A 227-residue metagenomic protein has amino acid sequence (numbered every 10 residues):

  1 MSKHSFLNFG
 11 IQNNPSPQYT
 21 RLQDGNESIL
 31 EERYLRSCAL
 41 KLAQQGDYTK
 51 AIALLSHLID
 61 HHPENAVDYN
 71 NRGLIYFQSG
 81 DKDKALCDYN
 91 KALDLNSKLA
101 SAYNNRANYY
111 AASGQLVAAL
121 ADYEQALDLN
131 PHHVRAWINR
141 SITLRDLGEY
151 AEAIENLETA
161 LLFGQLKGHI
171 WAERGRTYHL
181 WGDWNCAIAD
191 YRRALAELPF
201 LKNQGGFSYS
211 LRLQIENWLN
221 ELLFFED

Functional and structural regions predicted by a protein language model:
S2-P17, I188-D227: Terminal, low-structured helical/coil segments at or just beyond the last alpha-helical repeat
P17-Y34: TPR-adjacent "capping" and linker segments in tetratricopeptide-repeat scaffold/adaptor proteins
R36-Q44, V67-Q78, C87, S101-A112 (+2 more regions): Conserved alpha-helical positions within TPR/SEL1-like repeat arrays
H57-D60, K91-D94, E124-D128, E158-L162 (+1 more regions): Conserved structural position within tetratricopeptide repeats
